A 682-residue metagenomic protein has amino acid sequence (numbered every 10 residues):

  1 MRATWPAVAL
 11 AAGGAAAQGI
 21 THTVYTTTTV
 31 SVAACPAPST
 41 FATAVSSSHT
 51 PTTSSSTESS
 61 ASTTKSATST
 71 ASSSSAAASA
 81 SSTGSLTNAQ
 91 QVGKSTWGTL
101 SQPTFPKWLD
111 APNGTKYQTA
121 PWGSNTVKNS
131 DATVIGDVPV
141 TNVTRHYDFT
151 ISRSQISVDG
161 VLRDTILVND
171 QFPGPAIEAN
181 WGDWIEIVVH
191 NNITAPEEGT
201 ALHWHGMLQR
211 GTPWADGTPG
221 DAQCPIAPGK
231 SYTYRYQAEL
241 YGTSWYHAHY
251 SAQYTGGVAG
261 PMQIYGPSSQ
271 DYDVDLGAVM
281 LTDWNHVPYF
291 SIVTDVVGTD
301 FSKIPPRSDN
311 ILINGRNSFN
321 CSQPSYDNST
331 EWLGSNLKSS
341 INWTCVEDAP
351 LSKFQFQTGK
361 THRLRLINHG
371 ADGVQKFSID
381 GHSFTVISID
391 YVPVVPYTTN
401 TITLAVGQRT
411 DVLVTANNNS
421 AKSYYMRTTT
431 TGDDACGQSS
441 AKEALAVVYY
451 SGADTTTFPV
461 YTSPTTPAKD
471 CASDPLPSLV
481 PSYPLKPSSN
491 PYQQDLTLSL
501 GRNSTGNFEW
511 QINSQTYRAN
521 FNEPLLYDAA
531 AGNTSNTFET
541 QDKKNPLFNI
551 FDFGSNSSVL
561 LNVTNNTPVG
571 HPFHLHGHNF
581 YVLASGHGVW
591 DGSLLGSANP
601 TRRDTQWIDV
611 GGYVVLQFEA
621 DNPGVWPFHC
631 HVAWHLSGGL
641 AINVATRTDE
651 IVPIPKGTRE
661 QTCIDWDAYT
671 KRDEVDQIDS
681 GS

Functional and structural regions predicted by a protein language model:
M1-G19: Fungal secretory targeting signals
G14-S101, F105-K107: Fungal extracellular serine/threonine-rich, low-complexity, intrinsically disordered "mucin-like" regions of secreted
T21, T27-T29, P38-F41, S48 (+16 more regions): N-linked glycosylation sites
A34-A37, P225, N320-S322, T344-V346 (+3 more regions): Sequence contexts marking disulfide-bonded cysteines in secreted/extracellular proteins
S82-V138, V258-G298, Y397-S558, T564-G570 (+3 more regions): Extended terminal and domain-junction accessory segments
T144-Q270, G373-I402, S423-Q438, S504-V610 (+3 more regions): Histidine- and aromatic-enriched segments that form or immediately flank copper-ligand environments
A278-K360, I367-G370: Acidic-aromatic/histidine active-site loop/patch
E347-A349, Q355-R365, H369-N419: A compositional/structural signature marking long, glycine- and acidic/polar-rich segments with frequent tryptophans
